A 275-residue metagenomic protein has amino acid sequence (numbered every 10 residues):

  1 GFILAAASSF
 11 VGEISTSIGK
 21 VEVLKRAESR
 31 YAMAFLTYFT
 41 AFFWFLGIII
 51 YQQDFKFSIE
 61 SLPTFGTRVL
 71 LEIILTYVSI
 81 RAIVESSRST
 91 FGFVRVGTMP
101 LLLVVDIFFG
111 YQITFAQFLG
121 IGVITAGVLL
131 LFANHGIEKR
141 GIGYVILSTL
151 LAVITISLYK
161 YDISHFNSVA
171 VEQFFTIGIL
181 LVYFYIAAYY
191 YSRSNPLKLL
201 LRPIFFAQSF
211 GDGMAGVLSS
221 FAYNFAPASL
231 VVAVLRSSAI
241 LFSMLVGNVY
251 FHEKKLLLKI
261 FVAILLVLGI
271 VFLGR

Functional and structural regions predicted by a protein language model:
G1-A7, L36, L46-I49, Q53-V78 (+3 more regions): Loop-to-transmembrane-helix transition segments
G1-Y31, G120, L129, G136-A170 (+3 more regions): Glycine-/small-residue-enriched transmembrane alpha-helix faces in small-molecule transporters and effluxers
I3, A7, L36-T40, T67-L70 (+7 more regions): Hydrophobic residues within alpha-helical transmembrane segments of multi-pass solute transporters/permease subunits
F10-E13, S17, L46, V69-Y77 (+8 more regions): Hydrophobic/small/kink-forming positions within alpha-helical transmembrane segments of polytopic membrane proteins
F10-I18, L24-I74, V123-A126, E172-R193 (+1 more regions): Transmembrane alpha-helices of multi-pass small-molecule transport proteins
I14-R26, I73-T90, G127-E138, F184-L197 (+1 more regions): C-terminal ends of transmembrane helices
F45, G97-D106, F115-A133, L258-R275: Hydrophobic transmembrane alpha-helices of multi-pass small-molecule transport proteins
T67-E72, I80-Y111, F115-T125, Q173-G178 (+1 more regions): Specific alpha-helical transmembrane segments that line the substrate/conduction pathway and gating interfaces
